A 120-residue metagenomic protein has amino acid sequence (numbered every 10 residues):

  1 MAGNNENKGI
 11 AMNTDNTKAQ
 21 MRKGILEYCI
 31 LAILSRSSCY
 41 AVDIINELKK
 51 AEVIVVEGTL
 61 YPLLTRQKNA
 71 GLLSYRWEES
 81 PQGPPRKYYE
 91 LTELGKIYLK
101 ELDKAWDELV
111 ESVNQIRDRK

Functional and structural regions predicted by a protein language model:
M1-T17: Short, intrinsically disordered or compositionally biased N-terminal tails of bacterial proteins
K18-T59: N-terminal helix-turn-helix DNA-binding core of bacterial DNA-binding proteins
L60-P62, R66-Q67: Basic amphipathic alpha-helical segments that dock to polyanions
G71: Glycine-centered, phosphate/nucleic-acid-interacting loop/turn motifs that mediate DNA/RNA or nucleotide
Y75-S80: Conserved catalytic-core motifs of GNAT/GCN5-like acyltransferases
P81, P85-D103: Basic, amphipathic "hinge/linker" alpha-helix immediately C-terminal to the N-terminal HTH DNA-binding motif
K96-K120: Amphipathic alpha-helical dimerization/coiled-coil segments that flank or bridge DNA-binding/regulatory modules
